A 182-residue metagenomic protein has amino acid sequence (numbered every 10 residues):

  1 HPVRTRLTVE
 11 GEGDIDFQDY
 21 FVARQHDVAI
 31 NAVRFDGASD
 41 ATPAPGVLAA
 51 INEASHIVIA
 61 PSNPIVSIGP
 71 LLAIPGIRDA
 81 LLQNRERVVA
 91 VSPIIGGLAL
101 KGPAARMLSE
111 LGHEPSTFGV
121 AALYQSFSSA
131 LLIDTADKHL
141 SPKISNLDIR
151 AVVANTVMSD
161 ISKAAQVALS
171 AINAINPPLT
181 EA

Functional and structural regions predicted by a protein language model:
H1-F35: Electropositive, gly/pro-rich neighborhoods at or near active sites that engage anionic ligands
N31-I51: Active-site glycine-rich loop that binds ribose-phosphate moieties when present
S55-V58, R87, A130: Structural motif
L71-R78: Charged helix-capping and loop-helix junction motifs
D79-R85, Q125-F127: Short, conserved loop/helix-junction motifs that constitute active-site signature segments in enzyme catalytic cores
N84-V88, I149: A short helix->loop->beta-strand "cap" motif at the edges of active sites that frequently abuts
V91-P103: Short connector loops at secondary-structure junctions
K101-A182: C-terminal functional extensions of proteins
